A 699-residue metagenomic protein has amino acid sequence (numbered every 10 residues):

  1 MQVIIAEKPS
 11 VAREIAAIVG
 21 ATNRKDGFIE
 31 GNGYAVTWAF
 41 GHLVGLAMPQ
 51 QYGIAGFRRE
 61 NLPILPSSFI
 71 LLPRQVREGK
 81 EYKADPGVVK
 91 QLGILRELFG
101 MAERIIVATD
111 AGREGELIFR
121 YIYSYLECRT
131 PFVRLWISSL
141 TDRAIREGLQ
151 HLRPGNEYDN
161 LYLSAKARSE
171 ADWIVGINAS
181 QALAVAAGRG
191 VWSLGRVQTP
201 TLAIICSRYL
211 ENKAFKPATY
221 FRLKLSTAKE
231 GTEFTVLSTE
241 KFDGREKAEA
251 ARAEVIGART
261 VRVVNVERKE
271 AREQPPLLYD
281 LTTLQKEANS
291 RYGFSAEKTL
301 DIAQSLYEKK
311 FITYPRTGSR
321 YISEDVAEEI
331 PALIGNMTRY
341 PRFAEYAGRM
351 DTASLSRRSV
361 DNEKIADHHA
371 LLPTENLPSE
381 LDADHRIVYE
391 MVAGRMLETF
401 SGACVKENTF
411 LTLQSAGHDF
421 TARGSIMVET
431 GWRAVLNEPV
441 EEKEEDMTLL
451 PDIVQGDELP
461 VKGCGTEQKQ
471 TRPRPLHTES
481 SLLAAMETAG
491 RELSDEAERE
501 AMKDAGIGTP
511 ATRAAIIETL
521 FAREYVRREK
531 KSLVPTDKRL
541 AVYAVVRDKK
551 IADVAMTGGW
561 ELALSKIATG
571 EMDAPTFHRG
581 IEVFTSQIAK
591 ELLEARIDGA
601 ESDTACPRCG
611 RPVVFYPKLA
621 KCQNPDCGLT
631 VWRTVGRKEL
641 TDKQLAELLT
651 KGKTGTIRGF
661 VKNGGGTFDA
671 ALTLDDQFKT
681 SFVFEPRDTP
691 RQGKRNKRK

Functional and structural regions predicted by a protein language model:
M1, T109-A111, G188-S193, R268-L277 (+4 more regions): Conserved short loop/turn motifs at secondary-structure junctions
M1-S169, W173-V175, P473: Intrinsically disordered, low-complexity regulatory segments
Q2, E81, V88, Y125 (+5 more regions): Basic, low-complexity terminal or inter-domain segments flanking catalytic cores
P9-A16, G33-V36, F40, R59-L62 (+22 more regions): Amphipathic alpha-helical transducer elements in NTP-driven molecular machines
G87, G100-M101, D142-L225, R268-R272: C-terminal or mid-to-C-terminal helical accessory/interaction module adjacent to the motor/catalytic core
A186-S193, I205-A248, R291, P315 (+1 more regions): C-terminal helical "lid" subdomain and adjoining coupling/linker elements of P-loop NTPases
D243-Y279, Q285: Metal- or metallocofactor-binding catalytic centers and their adjacent structured scaffolds across diverse enzyme
